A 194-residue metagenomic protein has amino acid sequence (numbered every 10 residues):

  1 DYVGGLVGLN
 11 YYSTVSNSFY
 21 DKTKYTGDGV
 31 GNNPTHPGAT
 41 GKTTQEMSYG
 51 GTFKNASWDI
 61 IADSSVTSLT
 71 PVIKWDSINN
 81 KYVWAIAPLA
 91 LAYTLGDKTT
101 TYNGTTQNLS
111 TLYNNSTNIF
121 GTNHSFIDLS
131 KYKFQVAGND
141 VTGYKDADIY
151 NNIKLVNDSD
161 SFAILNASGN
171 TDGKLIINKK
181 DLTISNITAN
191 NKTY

Functional and structural regions predicted by a protein language model:
D1-A92: Predominantly extracellular beta-rich ligand-binding scaffolds that present long acidic/polar faces for carbohydrate
W75-K81, I86-Y194: Solvent-exposed beta-strand/loop surfaces, strongest in extracytoplasmic domains of secreted and cell-surface proteins
